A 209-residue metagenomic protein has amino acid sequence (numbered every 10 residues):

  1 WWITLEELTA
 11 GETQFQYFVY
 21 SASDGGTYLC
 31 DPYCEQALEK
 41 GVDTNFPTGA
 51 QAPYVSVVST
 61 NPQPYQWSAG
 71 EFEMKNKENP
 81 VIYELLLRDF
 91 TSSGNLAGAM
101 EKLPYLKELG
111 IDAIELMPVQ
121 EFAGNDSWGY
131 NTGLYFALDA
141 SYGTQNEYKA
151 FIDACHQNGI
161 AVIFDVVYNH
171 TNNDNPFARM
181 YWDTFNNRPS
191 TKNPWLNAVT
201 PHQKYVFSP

Functional and structural regions predicted by a protein language model:
W1-I82, T91: The feature marks proteins involved in alpha-glucan
A37-G41, P64, G70-K77, L86-P209: Substrate-binding/active-site clefts of carbohydrate-active enzymes
